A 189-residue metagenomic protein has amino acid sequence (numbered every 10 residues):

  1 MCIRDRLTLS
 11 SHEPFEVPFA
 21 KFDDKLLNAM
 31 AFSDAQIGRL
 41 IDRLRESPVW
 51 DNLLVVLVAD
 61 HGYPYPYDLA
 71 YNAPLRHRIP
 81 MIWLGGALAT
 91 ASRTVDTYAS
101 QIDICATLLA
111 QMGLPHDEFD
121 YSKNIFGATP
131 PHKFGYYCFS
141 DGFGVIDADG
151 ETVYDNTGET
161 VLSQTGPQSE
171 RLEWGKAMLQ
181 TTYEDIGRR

Functional and structural regions predicted by a protein language model:
I3-R189: Solvent-exposed soluble domains appended to multi-pass membrane proteins
